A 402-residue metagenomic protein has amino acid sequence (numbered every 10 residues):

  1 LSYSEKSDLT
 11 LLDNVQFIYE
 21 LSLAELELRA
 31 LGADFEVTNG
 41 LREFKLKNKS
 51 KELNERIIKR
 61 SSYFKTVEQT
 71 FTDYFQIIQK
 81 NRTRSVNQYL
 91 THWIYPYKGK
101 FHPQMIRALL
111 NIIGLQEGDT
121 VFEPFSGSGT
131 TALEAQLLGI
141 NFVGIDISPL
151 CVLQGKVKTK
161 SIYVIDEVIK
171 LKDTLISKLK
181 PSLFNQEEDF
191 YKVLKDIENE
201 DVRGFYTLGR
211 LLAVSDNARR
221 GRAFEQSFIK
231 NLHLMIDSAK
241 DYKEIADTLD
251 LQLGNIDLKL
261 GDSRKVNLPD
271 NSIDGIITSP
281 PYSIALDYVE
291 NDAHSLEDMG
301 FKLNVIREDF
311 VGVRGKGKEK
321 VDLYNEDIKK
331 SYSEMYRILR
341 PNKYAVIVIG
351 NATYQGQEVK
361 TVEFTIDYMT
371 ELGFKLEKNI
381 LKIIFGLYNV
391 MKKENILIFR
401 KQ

Functional and structural regions predicted by a protein language model:
L1-L115: S-adenosyl-L-methionine
F44-S50, R340, L372, N389-Q402: Core SAM-dependent methyltransferase catalytic element
D119-L138, F142-S148, G155, S263 (+3 more regions): Conserved proline-anchored active-site loop of SAM-dependent methyltransferases that bridges a beta-strand
L150-G204, G300-R314: Conserved phosphoryl-transfer catalytic core
E200-T278, S283-V289: SAM-dependent nucleic-acid methyltransferase catalytic core
G275, P281-E334, L339-R340: SAM-dependent methyltransferase catalytic-core segment centered on the flexible catalytic loop and adjoining short
K343: Glycine-centered, small-residue-biased loops immediately flanking beta-strands in adenine/cofactor-binding cores
F374-F385: Conserved S-adenosyl-L-methionine
